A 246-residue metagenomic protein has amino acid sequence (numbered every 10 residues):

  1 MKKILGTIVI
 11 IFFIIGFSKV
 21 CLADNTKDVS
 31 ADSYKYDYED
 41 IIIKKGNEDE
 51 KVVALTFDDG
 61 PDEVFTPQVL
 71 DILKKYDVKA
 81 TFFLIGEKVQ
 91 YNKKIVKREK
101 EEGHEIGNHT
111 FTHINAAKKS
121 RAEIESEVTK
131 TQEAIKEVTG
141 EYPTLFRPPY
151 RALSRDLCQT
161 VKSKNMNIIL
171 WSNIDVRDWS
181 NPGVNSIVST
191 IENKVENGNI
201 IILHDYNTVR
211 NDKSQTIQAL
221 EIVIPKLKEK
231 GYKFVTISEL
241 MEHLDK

Functional and structural regions predicted by a protein language model:
M1-T56, P61-D77, Y91-K97, T216 (+1 more regions): N-terminal pre-catalytic segment of deacetylase/amide-hydrolase enzymes
V53-T56, A80-L84, E105-N108, T144-R147 (+3 more regions): Structural recognition of the beta-strand scaffold that forms the well-ordered cores of secreted hydrolase catalytic
G60-V64, L84-N92, I114-A122, R147-L153 (+1 more regions): Acidic-and-aromatic substrate-binding clefts and catalytic sites of carbohydrate-active enzymes
L70, K74-K79, E105, R121-A152 (+2 more regions): CE4/NodB-like, metal-dependent polysaccharide N-deacetylase domain that modifies extracellular/periplasmic N-acetylated
K88, K94-Q132: Substrate-binding cleft of extracellular glycoside hydrolase catalytic domains
T112-I114, D175-V176, Y206-V209: A short, flexible beta-alpha/helix-coil linker loop
I124-V128, G183-V188, S214-L220: Charged helix-capping and loop-helix junction motifs
C158-K194, Y232-E239, H243: His/Asp/Glu-enriched short active-site or ligand-binding loop at hydrolase and phosphoryl-transfer sites
